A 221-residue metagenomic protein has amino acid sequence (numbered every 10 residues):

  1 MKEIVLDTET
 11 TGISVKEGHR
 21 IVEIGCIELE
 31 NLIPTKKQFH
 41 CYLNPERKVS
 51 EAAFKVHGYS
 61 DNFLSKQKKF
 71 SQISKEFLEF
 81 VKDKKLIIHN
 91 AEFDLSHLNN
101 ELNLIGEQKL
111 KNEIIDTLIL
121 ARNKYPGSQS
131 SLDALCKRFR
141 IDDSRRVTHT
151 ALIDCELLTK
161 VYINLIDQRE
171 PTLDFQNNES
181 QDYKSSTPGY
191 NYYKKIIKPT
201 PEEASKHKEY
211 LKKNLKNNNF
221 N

Functional and structural regions predicted by a protein language model:
M1-N112, R122, L132-H149, F220: Conserved non-catalytic scaffold segment of RNase H-like nuclease domains
E101-L104, V161-Q168: Active-site catalytic microenvironments for nucleophilic, acid-base chemistry
G127-S128, E202: A general structural motif
S128, F139, L165-R169: Conserved NTP-handling cores and scaffolds of large molecular machines
T150-I163: Acidic, divalent-metal-coordinating active-site segment for phosphoryl/phosphodiester hydrolysis, typified by short
N164-N221: Acidic two-metal-ion nuclease catalytic site recognized across multiple nuclease folds, prominently DnaQ/RNase D-T
